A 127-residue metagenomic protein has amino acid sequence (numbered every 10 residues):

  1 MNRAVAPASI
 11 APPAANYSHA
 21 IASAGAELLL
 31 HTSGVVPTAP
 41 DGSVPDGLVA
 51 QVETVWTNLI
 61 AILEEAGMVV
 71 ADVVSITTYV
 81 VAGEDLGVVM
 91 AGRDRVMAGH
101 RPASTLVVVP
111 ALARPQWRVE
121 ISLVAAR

Functional and structural regions predicted by a protein language model:
M1-R127: Short, polar/acidic, helix-capping and beta-turn segments at strand->helix junctions that line the mouths
